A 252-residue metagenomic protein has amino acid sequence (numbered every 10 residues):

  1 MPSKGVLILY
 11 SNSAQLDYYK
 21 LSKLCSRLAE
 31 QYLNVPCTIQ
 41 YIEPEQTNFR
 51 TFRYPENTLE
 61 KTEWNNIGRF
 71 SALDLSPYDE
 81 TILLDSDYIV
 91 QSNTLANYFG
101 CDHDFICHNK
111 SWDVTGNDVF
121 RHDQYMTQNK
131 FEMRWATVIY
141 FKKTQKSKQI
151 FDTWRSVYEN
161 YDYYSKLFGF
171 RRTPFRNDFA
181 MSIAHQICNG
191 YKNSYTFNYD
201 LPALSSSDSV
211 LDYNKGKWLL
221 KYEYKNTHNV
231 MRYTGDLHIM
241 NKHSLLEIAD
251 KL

Functional and structural regions predicted by a protein language model:
M1-K4, I8, Y19, Y41 (+3 more regions): A glycosyltransferase accessory/donor-loop signature
A14-K20: A short, glycine/small-residue-rich beta-strand->loop->alpha-helix junction that serves as a flexible
L24-V35: Short, acidic, metal-binding catalytic loop of nucleotide-sugar glycosyltransferases
A29, L73, I139, M181-H185: A residue-level signal for conserved active-site and pocket-lining positions in enzyme catalytic cores
N34-E43, I82, C107: Short, hydrophobic beta-strand segments that form beta-sheet elements in well-ordered domains
I39-S76: Active-site-proximal specificity loops/subdomain of glycosyltransferases
N65-N117: GT-A fold catalytic core of metal-dependent nucleotide-sugar glycosyltransferases, centered on the diacidic
Y98-N160: Conserved catalytic core of nucleotide-sugar-dependent glycosyltransferases
